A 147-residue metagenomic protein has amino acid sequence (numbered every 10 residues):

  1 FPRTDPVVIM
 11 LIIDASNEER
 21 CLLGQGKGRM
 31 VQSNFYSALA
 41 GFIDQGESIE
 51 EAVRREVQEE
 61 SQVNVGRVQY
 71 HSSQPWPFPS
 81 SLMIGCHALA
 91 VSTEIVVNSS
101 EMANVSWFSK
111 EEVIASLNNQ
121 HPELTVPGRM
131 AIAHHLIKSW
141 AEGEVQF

Functional and structural regions predicted by a protein language model:
F1-S37, F42-I43, N64-R67, A88: N-terminal strand-loop-strand
V8, I84, A103: Change "...and in nucleic-acid phosphodiester-cleaving endonucleases..." to "...and in nucleic-acid processing enzymes
V31-Y36, S99-F147: Nudix hydrolase/Nudix homology domain
A38-S72, C86, S92-E94: The catalytic Nudix box helix
Q74-W76, N98: Short proline/glycine-enriched turn/loop segments at secondary-structure junctions
W76, V91-T93, V113: Activation segment
F78-I84: A short, glycine/Asx- and small/polar-enriched loop/turn that sits immediately N-terminal to a beta-strand
G85-H87, S106-W107: Conserved active-site loop/cleft motifs that coordinate metal ions or position small ligands
